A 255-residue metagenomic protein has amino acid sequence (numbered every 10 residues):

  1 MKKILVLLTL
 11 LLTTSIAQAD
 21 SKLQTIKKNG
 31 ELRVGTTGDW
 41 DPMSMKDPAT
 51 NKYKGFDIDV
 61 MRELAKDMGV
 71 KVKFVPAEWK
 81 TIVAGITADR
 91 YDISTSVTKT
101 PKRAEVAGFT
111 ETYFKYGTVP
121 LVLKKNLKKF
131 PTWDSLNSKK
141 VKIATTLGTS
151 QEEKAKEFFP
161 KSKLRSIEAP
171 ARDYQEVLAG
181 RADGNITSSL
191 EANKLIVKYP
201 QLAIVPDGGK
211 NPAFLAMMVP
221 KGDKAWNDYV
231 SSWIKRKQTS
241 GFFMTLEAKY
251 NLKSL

Functional and structural regions predicted by a protein language model:
S21, S150-L164, I204-P206, I234-L255: Ligand-binding clefts/hinges and TM-proximal coupling segments of bilobed small-molecule sensing domains
S21-V97, E105: Extracytoplasmic small-molecule ligand-binding "clamshell" domains of the periplasmic binding protein/Venus flytrap
L23, K124-V141: Flexible hinge/capping segments at coil-to-helix
G30-T36, K54, W133-G148: Short loop->beta-strand "edge-of-pocket" segments that line small-molecule binding or catalytic clefts across diverse
T36-G38, F109-P131, M217-P220: Hydrophobic/proline-rich hinge and linker segments of small-molecule sensing/allosteric domains, predominantly
I58, K73-A84, R165-A179, N211-A213: Short helix-initiation/N-cap motifs at beta->coil->alpha
T81-A84, V97-E105, E153-E157, L178-N211: A ligand-binding cleft/hinge motif common to bilobed small-molecule-binding domains
K115-V119, S189, N193-K235, K253-L255: Periplasmic-binding protein-like
